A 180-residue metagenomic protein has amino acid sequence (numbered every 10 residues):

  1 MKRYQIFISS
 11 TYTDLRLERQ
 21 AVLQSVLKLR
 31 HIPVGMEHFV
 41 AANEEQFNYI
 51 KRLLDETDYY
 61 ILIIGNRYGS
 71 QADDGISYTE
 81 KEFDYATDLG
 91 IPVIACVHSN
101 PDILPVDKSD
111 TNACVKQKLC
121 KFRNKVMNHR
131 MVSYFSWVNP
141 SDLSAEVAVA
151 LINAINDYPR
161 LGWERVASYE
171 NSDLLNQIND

Functional and structural regions predicted by a protein language model:
M1-I63, L89, Y169-S172, N176-D180: Conserved N-terminal substructure of TIR/SEFIR domains
T13, R67-G69, N100-I103, D142: Solvent-exposed loop/turn segments at secondary-structure junctions within structured extracellular/periplasmic domains
L17, S70-A72, L104-V106: Extracytoplasmic/secreted cell-surface and envelope-processing proteins
L23, I50-K51, E82-D84, R123: Short amphipathic alpha-helical segments and helix-helix/interface helices
A41-E45, N66-D88: Conserved TIR/SEFIR loop-to-helix hotspot centered on a Trp-containing motif with a nearby acidic residue
I61, I94-C96, F135: Hydrophobic/aromatic beta-strand patches that form the interior of the parallel beta-sheet core in alpha/beta enzyme
D88-P101: A short helix->loop->beta-strand "cap" motif at the edges of active sites that frequently abuts
I103-D180: C-terminal interaction surface of TIR/SEFIR-family domains
